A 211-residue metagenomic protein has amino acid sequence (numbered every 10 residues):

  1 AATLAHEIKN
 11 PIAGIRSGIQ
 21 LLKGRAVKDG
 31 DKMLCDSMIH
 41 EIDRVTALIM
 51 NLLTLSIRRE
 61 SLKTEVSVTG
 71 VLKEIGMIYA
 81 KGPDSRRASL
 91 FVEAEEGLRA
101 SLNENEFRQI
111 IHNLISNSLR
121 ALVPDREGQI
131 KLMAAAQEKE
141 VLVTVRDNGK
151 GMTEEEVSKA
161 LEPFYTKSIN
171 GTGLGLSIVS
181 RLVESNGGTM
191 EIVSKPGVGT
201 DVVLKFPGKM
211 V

Functional and structural regions predicted by a protein language model:
K32-R58, T64-G82: Conserved DHp (HisKA) dimerization/phosphotransfer helix of two-component histidine kinases, i.e., the long coiled-coil
R58-S61, R99-L102, K167: Conserved micro-motifs of the catalytic ATP-binding
D84, S89-R99: Conserved catalytic submotifs in the C-terminal HATPase_c
E127-K139: Short beta-strand/loop element within the Bergerat-fold HATPase_c
D147: Acidic ATP/Mg2+-coordinating residue in the GHKL
M152-F164: Short conserved segment of the HATPase_c
V183-E184: Detector for a conserved hydrophobic position within an alpha-helical segment of the HATPase_c
